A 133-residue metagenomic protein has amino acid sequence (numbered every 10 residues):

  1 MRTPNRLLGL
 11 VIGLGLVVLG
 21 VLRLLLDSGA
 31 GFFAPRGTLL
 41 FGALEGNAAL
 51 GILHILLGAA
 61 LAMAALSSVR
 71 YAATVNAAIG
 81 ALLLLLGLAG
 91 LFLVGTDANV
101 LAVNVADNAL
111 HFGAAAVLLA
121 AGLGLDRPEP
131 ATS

Functional and structural regions predicted by a protein language model:
M1-S133: Membrane-interface extramembranous regions
